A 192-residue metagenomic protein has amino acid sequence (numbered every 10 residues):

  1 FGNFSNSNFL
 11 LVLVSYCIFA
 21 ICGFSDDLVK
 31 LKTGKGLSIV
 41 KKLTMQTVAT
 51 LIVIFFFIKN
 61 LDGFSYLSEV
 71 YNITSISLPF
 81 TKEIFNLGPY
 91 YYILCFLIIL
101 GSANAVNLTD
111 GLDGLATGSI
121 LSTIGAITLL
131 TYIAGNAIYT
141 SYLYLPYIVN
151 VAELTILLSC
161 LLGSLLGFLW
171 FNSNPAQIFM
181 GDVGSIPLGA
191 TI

Functional and structural regions predicted by a protein language model:
F1-F24, V53, I58-I76, Y90-C95 (+1 more regions): Alpha-helical transmembrane segments
F4-L11, L31-M45: Membrane-interfacial loop-to-helix junctions in multi-pass inner-membrane proteins
K30-I39, I76-I84: Membrane interface segments of multi-pass transport proteins and intramembrane proteases
I39-V48, D113-S119: Alpha-helical transmembrane segments and their helix-start/interface "positive-inside/aromatic belt" motifs in integral
F85-P89: Residue-level signature of the cytosolic catalytic core of signaling kinases
